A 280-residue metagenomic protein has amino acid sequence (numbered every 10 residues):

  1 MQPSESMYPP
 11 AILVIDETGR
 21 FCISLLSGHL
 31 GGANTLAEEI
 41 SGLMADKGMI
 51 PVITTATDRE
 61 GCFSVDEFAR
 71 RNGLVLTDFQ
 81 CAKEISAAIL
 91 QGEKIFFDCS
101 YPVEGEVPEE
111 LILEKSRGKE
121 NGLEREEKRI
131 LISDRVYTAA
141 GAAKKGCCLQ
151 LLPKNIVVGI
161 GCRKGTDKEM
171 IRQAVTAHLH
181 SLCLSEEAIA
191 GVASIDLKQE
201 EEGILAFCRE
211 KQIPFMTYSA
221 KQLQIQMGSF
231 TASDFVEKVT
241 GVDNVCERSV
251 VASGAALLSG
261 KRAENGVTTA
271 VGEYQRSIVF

Functional and structural regions predicted by a protein language model:
M1, Q150, A177, F207 (+4 more regions): Aromatic-enriched hydrophobic runs in primary sequence
Q2-S6, V250-L257: Generic structural signal for short, solvent-exposed loop/turn connectors between secondary structure elements
Q2-T77, C81-Q199, G272-I278: Conserved mixed alpha/beta catalytic, RNA-binding, or beta-rich assembly cores of soluble enzyme, regulatory
T35, E39-L43, A206, E247-V251: Alpha-helical scaffold segments in soluble metabolic enzymes
A174, H178, V245-A252: Stable alpha-helical structural segments in soluble proteins, enriched in small hydrophobic residues
A188-E247, G254-L257, A263-V267: C-terminal non-catalytic interaction/assembly regions of soluble proteins
G260, N265-F280: N-terminal basic/disordered segments at the start of proteins
